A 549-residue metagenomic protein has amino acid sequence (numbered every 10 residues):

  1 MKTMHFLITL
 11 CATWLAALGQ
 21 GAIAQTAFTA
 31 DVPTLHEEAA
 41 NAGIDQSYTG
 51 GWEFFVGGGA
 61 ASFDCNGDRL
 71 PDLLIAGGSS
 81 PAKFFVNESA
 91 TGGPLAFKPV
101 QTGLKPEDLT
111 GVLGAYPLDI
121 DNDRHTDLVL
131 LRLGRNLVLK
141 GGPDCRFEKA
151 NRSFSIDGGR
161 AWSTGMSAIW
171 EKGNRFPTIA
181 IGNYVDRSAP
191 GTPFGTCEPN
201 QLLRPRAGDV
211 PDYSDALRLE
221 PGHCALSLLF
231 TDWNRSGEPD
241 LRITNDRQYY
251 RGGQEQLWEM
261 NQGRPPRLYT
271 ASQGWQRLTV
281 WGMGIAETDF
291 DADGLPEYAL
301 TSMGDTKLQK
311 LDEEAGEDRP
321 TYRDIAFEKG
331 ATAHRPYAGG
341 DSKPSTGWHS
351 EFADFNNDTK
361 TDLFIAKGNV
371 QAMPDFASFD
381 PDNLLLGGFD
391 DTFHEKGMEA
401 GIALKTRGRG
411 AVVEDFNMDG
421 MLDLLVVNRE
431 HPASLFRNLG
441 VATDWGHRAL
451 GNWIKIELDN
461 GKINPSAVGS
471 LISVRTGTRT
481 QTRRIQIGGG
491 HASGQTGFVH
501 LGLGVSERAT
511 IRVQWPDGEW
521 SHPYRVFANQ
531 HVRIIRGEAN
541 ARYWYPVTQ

Functional and structural regions predicted by a protein language model:
Q25-A27, D31-T34, E38-Q46, N174 (+4 more regions): Gly/Ser/Thr/Pro-enriched helix-cap/hinge segments flanking short amphipathic alpha-helices
Q25-H36, P81-V100, R135-A150, G191-S214 (+4 more regions): Beta-propeller blade repeat segments, especially FG-GAP/WD-type strand-to-loop junctions in 6- to 7-bladed propeller
A39-A76: Beta-strand-rich domains and repeat architectures in extracellular enzymes and scaffolds, especially beta-propellers
A39-G51, T102-P106, S153-D157, A216-L219 (+3 more regions): Surface-exposed loop and turn segments in beta-propeller and other repeat-based domains that flank or scaffold
G57-G67, V86, G111-N122, T126 (+8 more regions): Beta-propeller blade termini
L70-G77, H125-R132, P177-Y184, L228 (+5 more regions): Hydrophobic beta-strand segments that make up the repeating blades of beta-propeller and related beta-repeat
V112-G114, L133-E171, I181, V185-P193 (+3 more regions): Asp-box/WD-like beta-propeller blade repeats and closely related beta-sheet repeat scaffolds
L217-F389, K405, V412: Beta-propeller domains
